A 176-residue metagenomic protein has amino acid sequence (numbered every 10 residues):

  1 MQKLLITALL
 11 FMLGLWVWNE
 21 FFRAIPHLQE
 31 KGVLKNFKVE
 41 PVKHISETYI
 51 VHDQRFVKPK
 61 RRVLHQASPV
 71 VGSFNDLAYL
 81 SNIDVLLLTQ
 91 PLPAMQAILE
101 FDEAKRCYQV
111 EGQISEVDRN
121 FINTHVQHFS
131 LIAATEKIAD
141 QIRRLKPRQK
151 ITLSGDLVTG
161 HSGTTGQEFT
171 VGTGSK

Functional and structural regions predicted by a protein language model:
Q2-K176: OB-fold and OB-like single-stranded nucleic-acid-recognition modules and their adjacent interaction interfaces
